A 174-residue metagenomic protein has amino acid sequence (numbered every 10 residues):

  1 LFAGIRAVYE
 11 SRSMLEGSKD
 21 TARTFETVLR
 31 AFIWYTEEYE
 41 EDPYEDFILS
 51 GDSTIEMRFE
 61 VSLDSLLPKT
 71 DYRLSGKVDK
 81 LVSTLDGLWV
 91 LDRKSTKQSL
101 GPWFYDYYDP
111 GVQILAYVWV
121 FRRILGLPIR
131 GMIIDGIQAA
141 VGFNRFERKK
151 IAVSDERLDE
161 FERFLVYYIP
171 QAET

Functional and structural regions predicted by a protein language model:
L1-S62, F146: A non-catalytic, helix-rich entry segment at domain boundaries
V8-S13, V90, T96-L100, V166-T174: Short amphipathic alpha-helical segments and their helix-coil junctions
S13, L85, D106-D109, V118-T174: Metal-dependent nuclease catalytic regions and adjoining charged, substrate-binding loops involved in nucleic-acid end
E16-K19, E41-D42, S65-K69, G101-Y105 (+1 more regions): Short helix-to-loop capping/linker segments positioned immediately adjacent to catalytic or ligand/cofactor-binding
T27-W34, A116, F164-Y167: Long, highly charged amphipathic alpha-helices
G51, G76, P128: Residues that flank catalytic or metal-binding motifs in active/ligand-binding sites
E56-A116, F121-I124, I137: Non-catalytic protein-protein interaction segments used by genome-maintenance enzymes to assemble and couple activities
